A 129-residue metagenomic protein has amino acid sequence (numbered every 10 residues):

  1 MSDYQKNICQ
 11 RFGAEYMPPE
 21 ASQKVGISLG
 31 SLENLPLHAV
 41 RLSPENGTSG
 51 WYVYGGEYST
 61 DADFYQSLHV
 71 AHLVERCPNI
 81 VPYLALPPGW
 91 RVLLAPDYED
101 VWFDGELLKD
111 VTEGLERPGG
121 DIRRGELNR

Functional and structural regions predicted by a protein language model:
M1-P36, R41-R129: Acidic, proline/glycine-rich low-complexity IDRs
